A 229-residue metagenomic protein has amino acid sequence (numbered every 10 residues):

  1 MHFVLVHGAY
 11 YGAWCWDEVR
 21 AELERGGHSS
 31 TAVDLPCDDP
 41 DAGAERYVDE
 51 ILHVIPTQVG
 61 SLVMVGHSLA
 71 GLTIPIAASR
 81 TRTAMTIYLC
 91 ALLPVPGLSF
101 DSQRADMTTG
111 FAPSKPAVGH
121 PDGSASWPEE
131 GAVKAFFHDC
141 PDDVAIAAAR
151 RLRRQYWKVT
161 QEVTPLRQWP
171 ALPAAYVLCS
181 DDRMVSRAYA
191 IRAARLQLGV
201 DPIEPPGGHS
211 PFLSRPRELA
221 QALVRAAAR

Functional and structural regions predicted by a protein language model:
M1-P40: Conserved HGGG/HGGXW glycine-rich cap/lid loop of the alpha/beta-hydrolase fold
S29-V63, A77-S79, F100-D106: Active-site loop/oxyanion-hole signature of alpha/beta-hydrolase fold enzymes
D34-D38, L92, G208: Short beta-to-alpha linker loops that shape the active-site pocket of alpha/beta-hydrolase fold enzymes
V65-A70, I74: Gly/Ala-rich beta-loop-alpha elbow adjacent to hydrolase catalytic centers
S79-E129, Y156-V159, I191: Flexible "cap/lid" loop of the alpha/beta hydrolase fold
P121-Q168: Conserved alpha/beta-hydrolase catalytic His-Asp/Glu region
R154-R217, Q221: Conserved serine/cysteine hydrolase catalytic core
